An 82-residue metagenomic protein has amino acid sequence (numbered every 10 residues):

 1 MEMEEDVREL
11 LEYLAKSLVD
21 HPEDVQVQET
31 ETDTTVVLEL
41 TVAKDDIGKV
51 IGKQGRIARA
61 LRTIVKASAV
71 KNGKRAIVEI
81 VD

Functional and structural regions predicted by a protein language model:
M1-K49, A60-D82: RNA-contacting regions in translation and RNA-metabolism proteins, encompassing KH/S1 modules where present
